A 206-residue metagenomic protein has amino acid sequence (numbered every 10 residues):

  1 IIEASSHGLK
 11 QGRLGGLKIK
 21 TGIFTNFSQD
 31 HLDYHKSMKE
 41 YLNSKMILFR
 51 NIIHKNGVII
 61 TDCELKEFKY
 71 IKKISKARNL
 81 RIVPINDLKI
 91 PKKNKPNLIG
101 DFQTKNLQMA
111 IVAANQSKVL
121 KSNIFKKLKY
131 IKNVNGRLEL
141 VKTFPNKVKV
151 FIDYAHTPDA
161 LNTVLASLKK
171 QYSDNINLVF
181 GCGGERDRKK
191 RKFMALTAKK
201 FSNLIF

Functional and structural regions predicted by a protein language model:
I1, V58-I60, N177-V179, L204-F206: A structural signal for isolated positions on well-ordered beta-strands in alpha/beta enzyme cores
I1-I71, P91, R186: Flexible active-site lid/hinge loop adjacent to a nucleotide/diphosphate and Mg2+-phosphate binding pocket
I2-S5, N26-F27, D62-E64, I85-D87 (+4 more regions): Fold-independent oxyanion-binding glycine-rich loops and adjacent beta-strand/coil segments at enzyme active sites
G15-K18, L48-K55, S75-R78, Q171-Y172 (+1 more regions): Short, conserved loop/helix-junction motifs that constitute active-site signature segments in enzyme catalytic cores
V58, R81-V83, K149: Conserved beta-strand segments of alpha/beta enzyme cores
R78-V83, N203-F206: Short, intrinsically disordered, charge-balanced linker/junction segments flanking boundaries in proteins
L80-K93: Acidic-glycine-rich active-site phosphate/pyrophosphate-binding loop
K92-L204: Nucleotide phosphate-binding/pyrophosphate-handling subdomain across enzymes that bind or process nucleotide phosphates
